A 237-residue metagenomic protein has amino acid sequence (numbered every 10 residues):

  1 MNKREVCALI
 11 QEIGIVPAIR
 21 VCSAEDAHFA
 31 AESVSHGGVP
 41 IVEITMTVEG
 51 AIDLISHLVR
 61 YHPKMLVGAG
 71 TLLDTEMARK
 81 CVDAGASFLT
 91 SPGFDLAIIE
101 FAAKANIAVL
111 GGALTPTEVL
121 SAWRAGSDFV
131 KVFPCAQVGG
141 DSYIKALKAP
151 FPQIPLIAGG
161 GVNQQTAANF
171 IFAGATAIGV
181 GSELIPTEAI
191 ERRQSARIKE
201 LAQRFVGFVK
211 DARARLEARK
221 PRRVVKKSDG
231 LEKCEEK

Functional and structural regions predicted by a protein language model:
M1-E76, K80-A84, K104, Q164-Q165 (+1 more regions): Conserved N-terminal beta1-alpha1 strand-loop-helix module at the mouth
R20, I41-V48, M65-L73, A86-F94 (+3 more regions): Catalytic beta/alpha-barrel core
S35-G38, Y61-K64, D83-L89, K104-L110 (+3 more regions): Glycine-enriched alpha-helix->loop->beta-strand junction motifs that scaffold or abut catalytic
A69-G70, A158-G161, I178-S182: Glycine-rich beta-strand-to-loop/alpha-helix junction loops that act as flexible
D74-A84, T117-A125, N163-I178: Catalytic cores of alpha/beta
P92-I98, V132-G140, A175-Q194: Glycine-rich phosphate-binding active-site loops on the catalytic face of alpha/beta enzymes
P116-D128, G140, L147: Anionic-ligand binding region
K226-K237: Long, low-complexity, intrinsically disordered segments
